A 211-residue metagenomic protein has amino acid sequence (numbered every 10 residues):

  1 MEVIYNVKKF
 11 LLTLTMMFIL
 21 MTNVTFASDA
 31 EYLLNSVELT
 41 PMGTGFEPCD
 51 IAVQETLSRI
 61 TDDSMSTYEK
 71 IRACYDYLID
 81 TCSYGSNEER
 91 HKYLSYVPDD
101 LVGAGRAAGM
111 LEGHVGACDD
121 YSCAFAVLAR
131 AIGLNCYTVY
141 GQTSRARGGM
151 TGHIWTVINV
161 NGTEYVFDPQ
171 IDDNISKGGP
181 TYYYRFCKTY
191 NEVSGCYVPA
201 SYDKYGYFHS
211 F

Functional and structural regions predicted by a protein language model:
E2-L12: Bacterial N-terminal signal peptides that target proteins for export
T13-T22: Bacterial N-terminal signal peptides
M21-L34: Sec-dependent signal peptide cleavage junction
S36-T44: Cofactor-/ligand-binding subdomain signature composed of acidic, glycine-rich, tryptophan-containing flexible loops
G43-M110: Secondary-structure boundary elements
K70-C74, H114-A129: Active-site nucleophilic cysteine motif
D120-T189: Hydrophobic/aromatic-rich core segments of domains that either
P180-F211: Low-complexity, Gly/Ser/Thr/Pro-rich intrinsically disordered linker/tail segments
